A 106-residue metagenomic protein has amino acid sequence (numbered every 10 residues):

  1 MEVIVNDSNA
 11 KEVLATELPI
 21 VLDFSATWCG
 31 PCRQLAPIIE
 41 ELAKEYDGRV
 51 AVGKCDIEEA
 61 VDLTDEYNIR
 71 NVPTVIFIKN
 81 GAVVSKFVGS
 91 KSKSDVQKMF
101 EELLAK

Functional and structural regions predicted by a protein language model:
M1-A51, E58-T74, I78-K106: Proteins that catalyze or organize thiol-disulfide redox chemistry and the adjacent proteostasis machinery handling
